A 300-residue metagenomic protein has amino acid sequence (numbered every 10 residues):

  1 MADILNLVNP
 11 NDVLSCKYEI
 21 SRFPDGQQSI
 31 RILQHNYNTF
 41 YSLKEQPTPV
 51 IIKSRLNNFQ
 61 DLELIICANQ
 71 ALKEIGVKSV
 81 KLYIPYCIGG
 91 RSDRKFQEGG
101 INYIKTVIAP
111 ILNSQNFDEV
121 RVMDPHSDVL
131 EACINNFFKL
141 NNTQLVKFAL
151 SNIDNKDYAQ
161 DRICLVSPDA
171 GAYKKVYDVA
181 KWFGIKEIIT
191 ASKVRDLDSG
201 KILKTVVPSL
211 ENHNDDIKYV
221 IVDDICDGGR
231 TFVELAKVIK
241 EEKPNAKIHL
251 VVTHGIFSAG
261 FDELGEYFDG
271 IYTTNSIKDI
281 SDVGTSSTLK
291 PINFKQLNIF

Functional and structural regions predicted by a protein language model:
M1-F300: PRPP-associated nucleotide enzymes
